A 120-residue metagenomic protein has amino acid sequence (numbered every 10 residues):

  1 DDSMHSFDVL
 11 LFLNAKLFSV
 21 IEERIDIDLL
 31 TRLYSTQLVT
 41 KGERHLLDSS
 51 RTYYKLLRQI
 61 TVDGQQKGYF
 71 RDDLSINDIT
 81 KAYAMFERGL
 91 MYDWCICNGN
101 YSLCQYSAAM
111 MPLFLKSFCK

Functional and structural regions predicted by a protein language model:
D1-I25, I76, T80-Y83, C104-S107: Hydrophobic alpha-helical connector segments
K16, V20-R24, F86-D93, S117-K120: Phosphate/oxyanion-binding loops and surfaces in catalytic or ligand/nucleic-acid-binding neighborhoods
I21-K41: Amphipathic alpha-helical segments used for helix-helix packing
E22-E23, T40-K67, N77-K81, M85 (+1 more regions): Amphipathic alpha-helical packing segments from all-alpha helical-bundle domains
D28-L29, Q65-P112: Hydrophobic/aromatic-rich alpha-helical bundle segments in the mid-to-C-terminal region
Q37-H45, W94, N98: Short coil/turn segments at secondary-structure junctions
I60, L113-S117: C-terminal alpha-helix
